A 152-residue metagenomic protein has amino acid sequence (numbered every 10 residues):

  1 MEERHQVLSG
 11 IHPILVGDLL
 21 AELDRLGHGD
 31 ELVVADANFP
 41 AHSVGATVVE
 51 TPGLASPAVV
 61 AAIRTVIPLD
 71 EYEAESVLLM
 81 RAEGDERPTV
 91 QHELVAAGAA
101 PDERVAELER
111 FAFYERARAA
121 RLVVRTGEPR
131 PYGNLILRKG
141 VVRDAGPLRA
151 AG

Functional and structural regions predicted by a protein language model:
E2-E50: Long, hydrophobic N-terminal alpha-helical segment
H5, P13, G17, G53-P57 (+3 more regions): Electropositive phosphate-/nucleotide-binding environments in soluble metabolic enzymes
Q6, D30-V33, A46-V48, D70-L79 (+3 more regions): Structural motif
V16, L20-E31, T65-L69, A96-A100 (+1 more regions): Short, intrinsically disordered, mixed-charge
D24-L26, P40-H42, E71, F113-A117 (+1 more regions): Solvent-exposed alpha-helices and their adjacent loops that cap or buttress functional pockets in soluble metabolic
D30, V34-N38, G45-A62, V66 (+2 more regions): Conserved mixed alpha/beta catalytic, RNA-binding, or beta-rich assembly cores of soluble enzyme, regulatory
V59, I63-G98: Aromatic-anchored, charged helix-turn/loop surface patch used as a conserved interaction hotspot
G84-G152: Glycine-rich, aromatic-bearing surface loops/beta-hairpins
